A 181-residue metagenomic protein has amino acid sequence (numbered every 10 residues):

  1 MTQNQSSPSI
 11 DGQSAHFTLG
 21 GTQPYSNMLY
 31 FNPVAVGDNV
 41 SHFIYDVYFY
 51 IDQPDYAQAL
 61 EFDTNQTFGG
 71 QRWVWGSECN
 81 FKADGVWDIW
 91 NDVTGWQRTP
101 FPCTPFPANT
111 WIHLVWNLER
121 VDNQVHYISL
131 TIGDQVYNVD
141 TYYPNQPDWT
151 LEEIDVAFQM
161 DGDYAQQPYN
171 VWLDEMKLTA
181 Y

Functional and structural regions predicted by a protein language model:
D11-W87, L178-A180: Secretory/extracellular carbohydrate-interaction modules and structurally similar beta-sandwich "look-alikes"
N27-P33, W96-P102, Q159-D161: Short structured motifs
D38-V40, F106-N109, V121, W149 (+1 more regions): Surface-exposed coil/turn segments at beta-strand junctions on protein surfaces, enriched
F43, I112, V171-W172: Hydrophobic core residues within well-ordered beta-strands of beta-rich domains
W90-V115: Short, aromatic/His-centered strand-loop micro-motif at the edge of beta-sheets
T110-V121, I128-L130: Short tryptophan-centered beta-strand motifs in secreted/extracellular beta-sheet-rich domains of glycan-recognition
T131-Q135: Short strand-turn-strand beta-turns centered on an Asx-Gly dipeptide
D140-W172: Flexible glycan-contacting loops in extracellular carbohydrate-active proteins
